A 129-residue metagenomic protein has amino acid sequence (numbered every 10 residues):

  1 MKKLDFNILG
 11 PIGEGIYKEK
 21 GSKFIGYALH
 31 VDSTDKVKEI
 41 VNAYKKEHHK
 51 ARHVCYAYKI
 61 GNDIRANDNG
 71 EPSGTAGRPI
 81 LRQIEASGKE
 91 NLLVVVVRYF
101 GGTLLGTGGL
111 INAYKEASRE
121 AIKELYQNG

Functional and structural regions predicted by a protein language model:
M1-T75: C-terminal regulatory domains involved in ligand/effector binding and gene-expression control
K45, H49, I84-K89, K115 (+1 more regions): Signal for well-folded cores of large energy- and translation-related assemblies
V54, P79, N91-L92: Short glycine-rich loop/turn motifs
Y58-K59, E90-G101: Glycine- and acidic-rich phosphate- and metal-coordinating loops
A66-N69, Y99-L104: A short glycine/serine-rich beta->alpha loop
D68-S73, G77, L81-E85, L110-Y114: Conserved mixed alpha/beta catalytic, RNA-binding, or beta-rich assembly cores of soluble enzyme, regulatory
V96, T103-G129: Glycine- and Gly-Pro-enriched alpha-helical subdomains that act as flexible, kink-prone "lid/hinge" or packing modules
